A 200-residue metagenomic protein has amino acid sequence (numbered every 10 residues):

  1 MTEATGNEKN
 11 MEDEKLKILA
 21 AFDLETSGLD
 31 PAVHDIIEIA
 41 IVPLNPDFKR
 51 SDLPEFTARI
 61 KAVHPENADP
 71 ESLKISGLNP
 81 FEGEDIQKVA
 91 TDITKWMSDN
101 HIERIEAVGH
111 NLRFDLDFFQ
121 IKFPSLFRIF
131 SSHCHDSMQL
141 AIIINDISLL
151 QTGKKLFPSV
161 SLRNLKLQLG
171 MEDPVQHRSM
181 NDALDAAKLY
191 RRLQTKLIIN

Functional and structural regions predicted by a protein language model:
T2-Q120, L167-E172, H177: Conserved non-catalytic scaffold segment of RNase H-like nuclease domains
L24-G28, Q139, D185: Short, glycine/acidic-enriched loop or turn micro-motifs at the edges of active sites
K95-I102, S125, T195, I199: Secondary-structure boundary motif
E106-L112, D117-K122, G153-N200: Acidic, Mg2+-coordinating catalytic module of metal-dependent nucleases/exonucleases that use a two-metal-ion mechanism
P124-C134: A short alpha->loop->secondary-structure connector
H135-K154: Short alpha-helix plus adjacent loop in nuclease-associated cores
